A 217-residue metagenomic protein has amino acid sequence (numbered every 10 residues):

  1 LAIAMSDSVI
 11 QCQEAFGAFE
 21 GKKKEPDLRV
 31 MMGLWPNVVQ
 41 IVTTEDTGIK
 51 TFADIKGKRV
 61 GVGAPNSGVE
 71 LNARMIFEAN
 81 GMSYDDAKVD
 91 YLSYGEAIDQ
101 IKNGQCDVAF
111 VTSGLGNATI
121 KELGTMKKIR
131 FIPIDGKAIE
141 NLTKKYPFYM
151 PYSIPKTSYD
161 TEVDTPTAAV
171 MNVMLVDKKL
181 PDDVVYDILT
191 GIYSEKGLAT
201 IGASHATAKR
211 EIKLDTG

Functional and structural regions predicted by a protein language model:
L1, G33-N103: Bilobed "Venus flytrap"/periplasmic-binding protein-like clamshell domains and structurally analogous long
L1-A4, R59-V60, K102-V111, M126-R130: Alpha-to-beta junction loops
L1-K22, G95-Q100, L115-G124: Pocket-flanking alpha-helical
S6-V9, P36, T44-T47, P65 (+3 more regions): Solvent-exposed coil/turn segments that connect beta secondary-structure elements in extracytoplasmic/periplasmic
G21-L34, T157-P166: A structural signal for short loop-to-beta-strand junctions that line the ligand-binding cleft of periplasmic/secreted
M31-V38, G124-T125, D135, P166-A169: Short Pro/Gly-enriched coil loops immediately N-terminal to beta-strands
L92, E96, N103, S113-F131 (+2 more regions): An extracytoplasmic/periplasmic, membrane-proximal ligand-sensing/linker region
R130-D187: C-terminal lobe and pocket-closing loops of periplasmic/extracytoplasmic Venus-flytrap solute-binding proteins
